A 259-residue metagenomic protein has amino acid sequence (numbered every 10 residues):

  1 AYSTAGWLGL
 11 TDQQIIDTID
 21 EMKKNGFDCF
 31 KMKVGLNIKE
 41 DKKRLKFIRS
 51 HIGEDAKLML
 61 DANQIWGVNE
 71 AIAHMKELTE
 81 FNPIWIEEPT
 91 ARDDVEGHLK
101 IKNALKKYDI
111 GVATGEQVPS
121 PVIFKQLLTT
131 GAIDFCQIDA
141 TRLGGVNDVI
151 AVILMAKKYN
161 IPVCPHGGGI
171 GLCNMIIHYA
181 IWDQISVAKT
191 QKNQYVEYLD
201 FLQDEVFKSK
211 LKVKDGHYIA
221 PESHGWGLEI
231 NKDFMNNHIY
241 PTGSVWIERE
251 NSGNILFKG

Functional and structural regions predicted by a protein language model:
A1-A104: Metal-dependent enolase-superfamily TIM-barrel catalytic cores that perform enediolate-based chemistry
S3-A5, D215, E222, K232: Pocket-edge structural micro-motifs
T11, E40, C136, P221 (+1 more regions): Basic, gly/Ser/Thr/Pro-rich low-complexity segments located predominantly at protein N termini
N82, D93-G225: Shared catalytic-loop signature of beta/alpha-barrel
W226-G259: Extended hydrophobic packing segments that form well-structured cores
